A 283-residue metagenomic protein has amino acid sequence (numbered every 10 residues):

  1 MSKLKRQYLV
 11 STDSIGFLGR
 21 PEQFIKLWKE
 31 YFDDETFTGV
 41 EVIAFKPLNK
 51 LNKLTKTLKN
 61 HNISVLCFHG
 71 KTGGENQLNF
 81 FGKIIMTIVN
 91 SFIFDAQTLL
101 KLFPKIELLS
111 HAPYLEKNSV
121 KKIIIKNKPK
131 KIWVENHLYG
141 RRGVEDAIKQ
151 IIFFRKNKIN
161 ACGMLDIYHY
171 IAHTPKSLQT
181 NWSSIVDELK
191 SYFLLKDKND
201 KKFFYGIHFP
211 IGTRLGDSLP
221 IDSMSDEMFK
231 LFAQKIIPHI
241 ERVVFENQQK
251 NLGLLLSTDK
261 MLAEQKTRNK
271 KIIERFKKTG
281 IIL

Functional and structural regions predicted by a protein language model:
M1-D33, N52-N62, N76-P104, K117-I123 (+3 more regions): Histidine-acidic metal/acid-base catalytic patches
E35-L48: A short beta-strand-loop structural module common to alpha/beta enzyme folds
G39-E41, C67, L109, W133 (+3 more regions): Conserved beta-strand positions in the central sheet of alpha/beta enzyme cores
F45-K50, K71-E75: Short active-site-proximal "capping" loops at secondary-structure junctions
T72, L138-Y139, H169, Q249: Short, glycine/acidic-enriched loop or turn micro-motifs at the edges of active sites
A112, W133-G140, I171-T174, G216-D217: Active-site-proximal beta-alpha loop/turn segments in soluble metabolic enzymes
A112-K128, E135-R142: Domain-core and long-helix interface of multi-subunit machines
L138-I159: Short, motif-level signal for alpha-helix interfacial/capping segments enriched in acidic residues and aromatics/proline
